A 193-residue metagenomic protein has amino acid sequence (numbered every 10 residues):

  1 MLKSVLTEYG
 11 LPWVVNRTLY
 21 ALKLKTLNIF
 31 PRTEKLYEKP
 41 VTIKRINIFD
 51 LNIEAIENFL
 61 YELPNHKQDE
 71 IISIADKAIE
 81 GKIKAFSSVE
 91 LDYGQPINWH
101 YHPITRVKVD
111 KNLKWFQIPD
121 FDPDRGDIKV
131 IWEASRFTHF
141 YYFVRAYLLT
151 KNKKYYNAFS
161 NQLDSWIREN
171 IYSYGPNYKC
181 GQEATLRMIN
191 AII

Functional and structural regions predicted by a protein language model:
M1-F49: Membrane-proximal basic amphipathic "stem/tether" segments
K3, L19, D50-I53, E57-P64 (+3 more regions): Residue-level detector of alpha-helical secondary structure
S4, E8, E57, R125 (+2 more regions): Residues at structural and domain junctions
L6, D92-G94, K108-V109, R125 (+1 more regions): Intrinsically disordered, low-complexity regions enriched in Ser/Pro/Gly/Gln/His and often acidic
W13, K25, I29, T33 (+3 more regions): Short secondary-structure junctions and interdomain/linker hinges
T18, S87-E90, Y178-C180: Short coil/turn segments at secondary-structure boundaries
H66-F116: Low-complexity, Ser/Thr/Pro/Gly-enriched N-terminal "stalk/linker" regions
L113, F121, D127-I193: Aromatic-lined, polymer-binding surfaces characteristic of secreted/periplasmic polysaccharide-degrading enzymes
